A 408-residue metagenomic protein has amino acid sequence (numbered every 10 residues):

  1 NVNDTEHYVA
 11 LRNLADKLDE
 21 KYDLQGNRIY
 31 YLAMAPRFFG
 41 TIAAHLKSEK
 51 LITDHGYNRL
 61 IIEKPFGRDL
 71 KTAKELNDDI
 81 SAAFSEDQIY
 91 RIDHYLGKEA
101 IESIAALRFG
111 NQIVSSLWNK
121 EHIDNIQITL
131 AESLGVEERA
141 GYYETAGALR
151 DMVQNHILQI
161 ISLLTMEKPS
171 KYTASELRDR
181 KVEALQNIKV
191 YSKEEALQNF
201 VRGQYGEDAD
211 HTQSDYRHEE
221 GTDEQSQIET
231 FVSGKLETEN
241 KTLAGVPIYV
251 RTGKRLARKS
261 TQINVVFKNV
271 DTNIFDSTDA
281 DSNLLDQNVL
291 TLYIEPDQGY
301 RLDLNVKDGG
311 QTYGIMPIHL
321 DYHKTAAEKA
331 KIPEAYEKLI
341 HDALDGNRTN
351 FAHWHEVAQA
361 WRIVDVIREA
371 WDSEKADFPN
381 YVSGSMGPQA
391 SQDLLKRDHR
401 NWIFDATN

Functional and structural regions predicted by a protein language model:
N1-I62, F66-N408: Secretory/organelle targeting and membrane-embedding segments
